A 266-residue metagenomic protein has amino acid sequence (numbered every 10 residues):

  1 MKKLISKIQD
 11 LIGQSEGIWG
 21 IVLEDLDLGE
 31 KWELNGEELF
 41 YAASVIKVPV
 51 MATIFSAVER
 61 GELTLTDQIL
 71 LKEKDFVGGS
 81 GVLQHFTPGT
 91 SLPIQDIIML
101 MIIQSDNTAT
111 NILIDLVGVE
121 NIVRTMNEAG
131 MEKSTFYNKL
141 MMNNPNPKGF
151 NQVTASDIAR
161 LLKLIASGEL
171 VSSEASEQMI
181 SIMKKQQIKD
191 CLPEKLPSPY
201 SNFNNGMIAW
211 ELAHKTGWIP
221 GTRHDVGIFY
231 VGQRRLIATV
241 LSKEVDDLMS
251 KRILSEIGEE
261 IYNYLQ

Functional and structural regions predicted by a protein language model:
M1-E38: Beta-lactamase-like hydrolase cores
M1-Q9, K31, L116, G168-C191 (+3 more regions): Structured C-terminal helix/loop/strand segments within mature extracytoplasmic catalytic/sensor domains
S15, I112-L170: Mid-domain, small-residue-enriched loop/turn segments at the edges of structured enzyme/sensor domains
G29, Y41-I69, A238: Active-site SXXK
E33-Y41, T87, I94, I98 (+1 more regions): A short glycine/serine-rich beta->alpha loop
A52-R60, I103, D115, R160-S167 (+2 more regions): Short glycine/serine- and small hydrophobic-enriched flexible loop segments
R60-F86: Short, glycine/proline-biased beta-turn/loop segments that scaffold the active-site neighborhood
V77-N111, N151: Conserved catalytic neighborhood of penicillin-recognizing serine enzymes
